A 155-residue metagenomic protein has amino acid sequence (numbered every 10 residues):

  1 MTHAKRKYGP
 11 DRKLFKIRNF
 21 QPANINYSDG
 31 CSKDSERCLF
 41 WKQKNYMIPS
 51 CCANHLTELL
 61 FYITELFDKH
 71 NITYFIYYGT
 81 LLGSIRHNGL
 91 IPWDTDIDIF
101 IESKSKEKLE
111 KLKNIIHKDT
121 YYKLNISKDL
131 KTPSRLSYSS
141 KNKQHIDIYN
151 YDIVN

Functional and structural regions predicted by a protein language model:
T2-Y77: Helical scaffold of the NTase/Pol beta-like nucleotidyltransferase catalytic core
Y8, I85, H117-T120: Generic secondary-structure transition motif, activating predominantly at the C-termini of alpha-helices
W41-K44, I48, L82, W93 (+1 more regions): Generic alpha-helix detector with strongest preference for long hydrophobic helices that associate with membranes
N45-D68, I116-N155: Conserved catalytic core of two-metal-ion nucleotidyltransferases
T64-I97: Active-site nucleotide-donor binding segment shared across nucleotidyl transfer reactions
Y78, S103, Y149-D152: Residues at the C-termini of beta-strands that transition into short coil/loop
L82, G89-H117: GT-A fold catalytic core of metal-dependent nucleotide-sugar glycosyltransferases, centered on the diacidic
